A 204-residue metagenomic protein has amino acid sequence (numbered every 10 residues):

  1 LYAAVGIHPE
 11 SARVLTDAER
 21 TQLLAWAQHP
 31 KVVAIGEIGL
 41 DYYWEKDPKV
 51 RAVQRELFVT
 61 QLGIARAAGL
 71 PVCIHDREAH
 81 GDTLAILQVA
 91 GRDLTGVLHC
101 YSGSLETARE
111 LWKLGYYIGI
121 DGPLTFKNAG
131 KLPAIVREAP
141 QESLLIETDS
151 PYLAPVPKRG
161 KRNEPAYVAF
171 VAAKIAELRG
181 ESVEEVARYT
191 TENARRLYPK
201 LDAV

Functional and structural regions predicted by a protein language model:
L1, Q22-V33, L87-A90, L111-K113 (+1 more regions): Acidic (Asp/Glu)-rich catalytic clusters
L1-P71, Y117, G122-K127: Active-site gating/metal-coordination segments in enzymes
A3, I35-E37, A65, H99 (+5 more regions): Conserved, mostly hydrophobic/aromatic
T16, D76-L98, S104-W112, L132-V136: Distinct, well-ordered alpha-helical segments
A34, V72, G96, L144-I146: Residue-level marker for buried hydrophobic side chains located in beta-strands that build the well-ordered beta-sheet
I64, A166-V204: Mid-to-C-terminal alpha-helical segments outside catalytic/metal-binding sites
E142-E164: Short acidic/histidine-rich active-site segments
